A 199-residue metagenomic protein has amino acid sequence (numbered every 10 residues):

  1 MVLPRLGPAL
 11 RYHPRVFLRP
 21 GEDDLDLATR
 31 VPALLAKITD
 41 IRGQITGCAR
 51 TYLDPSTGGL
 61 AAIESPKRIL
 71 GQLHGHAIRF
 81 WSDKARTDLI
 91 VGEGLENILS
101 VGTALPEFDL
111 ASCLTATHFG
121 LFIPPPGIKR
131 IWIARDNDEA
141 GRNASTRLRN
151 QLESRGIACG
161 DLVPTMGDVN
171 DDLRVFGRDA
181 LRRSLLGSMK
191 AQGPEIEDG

Functional and structural regions predicted by a protein language model:
M1, R50-Y52, L152: Tryptophan-centered motif/residue detector
M1-L34, T39-R42, S188-G199: TOPRIM metal-binding catalytic domain and adjacent DNA-binding surface shared by DnaG-type primases
L3, R11, F17, D26 (+9 more regions): Compositionally biased, low-complexity repeat tracts
R11-H13, R19, L25, A62-I63 (+7 more regions): Intrinsically disordered, low-complexity, compositionally biased regions/tails
P20-P126: Phosphate-handling DNA/RNA-contact segment within nucleic-acid enzymes
R86-I90, N97-G199: TOPRIM fold recognition
